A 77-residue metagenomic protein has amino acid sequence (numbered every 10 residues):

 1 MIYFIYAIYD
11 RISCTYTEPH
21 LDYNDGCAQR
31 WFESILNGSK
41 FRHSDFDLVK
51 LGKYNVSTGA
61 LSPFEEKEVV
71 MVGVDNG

Functional and structural regions predicted by a protein language model:
M1-T15: Short aromatic-glycine-(Arg/Gly/Cys) micro-motifs in beta-strand/loop hairpins
M1-Y3, D25-C27, T58, P63: A broad "ordered helical/assembly scaffold" signature
Y9-R11, D25, D47-K50: Helix-coil modules at protein/domain termini and other flexible surface or pore-lining loops, especially C-terminal
T15-N24: A short, exposed loop/beta-hairpin motif centered on an aromatic-Gly-Thr core
Y23-D45: A short, charged, amphipathic alpha-helix used as a generic interaction element across diverse proteins
N37-G77: Short, mixed-charge low-complexity intrinsically disordered segments
